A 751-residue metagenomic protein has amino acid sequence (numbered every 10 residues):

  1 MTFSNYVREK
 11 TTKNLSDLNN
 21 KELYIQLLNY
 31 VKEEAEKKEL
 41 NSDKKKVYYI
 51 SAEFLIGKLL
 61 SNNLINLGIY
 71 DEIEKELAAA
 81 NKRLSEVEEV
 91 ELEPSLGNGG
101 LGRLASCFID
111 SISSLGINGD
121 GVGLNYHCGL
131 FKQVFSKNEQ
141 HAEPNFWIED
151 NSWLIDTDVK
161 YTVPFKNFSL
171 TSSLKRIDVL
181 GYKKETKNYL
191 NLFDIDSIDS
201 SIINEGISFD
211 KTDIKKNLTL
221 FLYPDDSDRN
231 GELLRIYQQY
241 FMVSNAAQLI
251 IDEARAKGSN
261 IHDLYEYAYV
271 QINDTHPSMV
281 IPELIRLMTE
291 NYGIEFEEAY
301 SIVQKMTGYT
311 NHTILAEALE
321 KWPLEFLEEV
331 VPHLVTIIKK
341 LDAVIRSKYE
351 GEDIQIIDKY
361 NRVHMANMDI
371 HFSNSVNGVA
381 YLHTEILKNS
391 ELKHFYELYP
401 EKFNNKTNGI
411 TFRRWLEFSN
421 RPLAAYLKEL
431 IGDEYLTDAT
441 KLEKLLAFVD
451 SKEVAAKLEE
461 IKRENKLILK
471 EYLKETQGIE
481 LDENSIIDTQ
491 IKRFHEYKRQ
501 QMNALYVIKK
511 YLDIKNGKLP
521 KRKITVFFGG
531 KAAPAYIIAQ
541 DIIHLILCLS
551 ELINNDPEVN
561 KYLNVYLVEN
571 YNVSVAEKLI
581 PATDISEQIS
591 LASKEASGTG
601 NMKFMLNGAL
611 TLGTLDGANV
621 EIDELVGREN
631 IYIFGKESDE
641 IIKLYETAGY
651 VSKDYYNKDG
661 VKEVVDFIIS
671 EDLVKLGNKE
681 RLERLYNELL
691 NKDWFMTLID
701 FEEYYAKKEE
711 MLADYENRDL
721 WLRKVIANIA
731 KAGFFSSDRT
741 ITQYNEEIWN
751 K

Functional and structural regions predicted by a protein language model:
M1-K751: A conserved ligand/cofactor-binding region detector
